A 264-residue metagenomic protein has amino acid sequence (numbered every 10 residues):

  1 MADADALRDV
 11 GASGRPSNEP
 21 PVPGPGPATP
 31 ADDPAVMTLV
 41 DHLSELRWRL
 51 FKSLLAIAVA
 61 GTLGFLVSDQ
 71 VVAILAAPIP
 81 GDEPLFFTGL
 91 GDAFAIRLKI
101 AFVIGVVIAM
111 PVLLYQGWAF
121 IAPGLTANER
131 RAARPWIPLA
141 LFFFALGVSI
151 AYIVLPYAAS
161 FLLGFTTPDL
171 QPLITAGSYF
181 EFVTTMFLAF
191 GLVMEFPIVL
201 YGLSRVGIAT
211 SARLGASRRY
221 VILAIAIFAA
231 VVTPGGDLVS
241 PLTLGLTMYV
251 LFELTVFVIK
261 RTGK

Functional and structural regions predicted by a protein language model:
M1-K264: Membrane topogenic/interface segments and analogous intrinsically disordered interaction regions
